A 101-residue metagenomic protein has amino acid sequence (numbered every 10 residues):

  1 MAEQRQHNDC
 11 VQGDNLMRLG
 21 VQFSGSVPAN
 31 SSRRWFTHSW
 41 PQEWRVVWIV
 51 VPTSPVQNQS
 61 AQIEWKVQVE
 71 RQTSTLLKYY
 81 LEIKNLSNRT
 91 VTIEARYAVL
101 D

Functional and structural regions predicted by a protein language model:
A2-E94, A98-D101: Extracellular attachment/recognition segments
